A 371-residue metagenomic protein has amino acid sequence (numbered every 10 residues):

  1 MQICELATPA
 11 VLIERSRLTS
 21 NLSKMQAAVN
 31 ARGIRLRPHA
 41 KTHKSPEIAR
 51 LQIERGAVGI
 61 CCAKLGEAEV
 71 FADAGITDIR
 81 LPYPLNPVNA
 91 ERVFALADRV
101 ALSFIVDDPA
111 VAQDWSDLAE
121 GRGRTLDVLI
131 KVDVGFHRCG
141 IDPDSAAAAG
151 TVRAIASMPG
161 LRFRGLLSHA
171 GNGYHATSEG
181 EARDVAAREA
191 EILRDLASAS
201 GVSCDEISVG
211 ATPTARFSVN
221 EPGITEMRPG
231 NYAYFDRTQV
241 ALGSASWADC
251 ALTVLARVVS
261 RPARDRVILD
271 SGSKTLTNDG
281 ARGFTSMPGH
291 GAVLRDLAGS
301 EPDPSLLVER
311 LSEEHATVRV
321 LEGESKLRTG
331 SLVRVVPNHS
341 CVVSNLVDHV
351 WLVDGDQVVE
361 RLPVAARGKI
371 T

Functional and structural regions predicted by a protein language model:
M1-I13: Generic N-terminal amphipathic, Lys/Arg-enriched alpha-helix
R17-I48, C61-A63: N-terminal glycine-rich anion-binding loops that anchor highly charged ligand groups
L18, K41, F71, I130 (+5 more regions): Conserved, mostly hydrophobic/aromatic
H39-H175: Active-site-proximal beta-alpha core segment in soluble small-molecule metabolic enzymes
D127, V134-S246: Active-site loop/helix belt of alpha/beta enzymes
T214-V293: Active-site loop ensemble at the mouth of alpha/beta enzyme cores that anchors a bound cofactor
D265, L269-T371: C-terminal accessory subdomain/extension
